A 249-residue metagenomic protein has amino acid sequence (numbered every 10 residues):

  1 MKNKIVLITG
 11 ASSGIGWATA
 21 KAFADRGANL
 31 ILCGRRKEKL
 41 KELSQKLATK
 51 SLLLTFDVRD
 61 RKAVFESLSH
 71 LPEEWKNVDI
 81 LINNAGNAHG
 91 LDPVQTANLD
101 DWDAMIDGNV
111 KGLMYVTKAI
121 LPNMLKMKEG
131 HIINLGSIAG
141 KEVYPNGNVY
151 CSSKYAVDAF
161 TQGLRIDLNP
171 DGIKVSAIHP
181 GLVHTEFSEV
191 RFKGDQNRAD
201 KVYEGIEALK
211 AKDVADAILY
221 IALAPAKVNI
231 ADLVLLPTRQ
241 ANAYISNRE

Functional and structural regions predicted by a protein language model:
S12-S13: Conserved glycine-rich cofactor-binding loop
R26-E42: Conserved glycine-rich Rossmann-like NAD(P)H-binding loop of the short-chain dehydrogenase/reductase
T55-E66, L99: The beta1-alpha1 cofactor-binding region of Rossmann-like NAD(H)/NADP(H)-dependent oxidoreductases
D92-V94, D101-I106: Substrate-binding pocket helix/loop in short-chain dehydrogenase/reductase
T117, S153: Active-site helix of classical SDR
S137: Residue(s) in the substrate-gating loop at a strand-loop-helix junction that position the organic substrate next
A177-I178, N197-Y244: C-terminal helical subdomain
